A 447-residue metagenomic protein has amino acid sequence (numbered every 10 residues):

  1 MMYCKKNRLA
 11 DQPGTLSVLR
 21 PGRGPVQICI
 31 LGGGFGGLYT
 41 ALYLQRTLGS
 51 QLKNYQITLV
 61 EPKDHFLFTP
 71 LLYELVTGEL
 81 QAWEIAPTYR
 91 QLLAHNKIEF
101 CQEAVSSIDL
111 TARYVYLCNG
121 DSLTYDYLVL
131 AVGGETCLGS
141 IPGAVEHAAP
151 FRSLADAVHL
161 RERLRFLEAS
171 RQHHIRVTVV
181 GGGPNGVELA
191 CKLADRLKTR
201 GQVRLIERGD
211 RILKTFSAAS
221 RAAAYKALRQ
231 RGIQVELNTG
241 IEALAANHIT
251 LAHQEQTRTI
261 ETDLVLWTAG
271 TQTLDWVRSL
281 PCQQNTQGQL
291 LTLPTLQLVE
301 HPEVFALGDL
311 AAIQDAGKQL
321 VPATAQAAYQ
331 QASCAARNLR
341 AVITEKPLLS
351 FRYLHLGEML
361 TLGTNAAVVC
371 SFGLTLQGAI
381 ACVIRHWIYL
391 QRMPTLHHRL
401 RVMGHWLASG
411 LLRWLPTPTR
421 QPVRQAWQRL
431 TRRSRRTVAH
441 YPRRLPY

Functional and structural regions predicted by a protein language model:
M2-C29, H95-T178, E255, L266: FAD-binding core/adjacent interface of flavoenzyme oxidoreductases
Y3-K5, G14-E99, T178, V187-F216 (+1 more regions): Beta1-alpha1 glycine-rich phosphate/pyrophosphate-binding loop at the start of Rossmann-like nucleotide-binding domains
C4, Q331, R337-Y447: C-terminal, flexible cofactor-proximal segment of oxidoreductases
G36, G133-T136, T271-T273: Short glycine-rich anion-binding loops that position phosphate/pyrophosphate groups of nucleotides and phosphorylated
F100-S107, D195-P294, L298-E300, L348: A Rossmann-like FAD-binding core segment of flavoenzymes
E146-H173, T259-Q330: FAD-site-proximal beta/loop scaffold in flavoenzymes
I175-A227, Q234, P322-L339, K346-S350 (+1 more regions): Rossmann-like dinucleotide-binding core of oxidoreductases
